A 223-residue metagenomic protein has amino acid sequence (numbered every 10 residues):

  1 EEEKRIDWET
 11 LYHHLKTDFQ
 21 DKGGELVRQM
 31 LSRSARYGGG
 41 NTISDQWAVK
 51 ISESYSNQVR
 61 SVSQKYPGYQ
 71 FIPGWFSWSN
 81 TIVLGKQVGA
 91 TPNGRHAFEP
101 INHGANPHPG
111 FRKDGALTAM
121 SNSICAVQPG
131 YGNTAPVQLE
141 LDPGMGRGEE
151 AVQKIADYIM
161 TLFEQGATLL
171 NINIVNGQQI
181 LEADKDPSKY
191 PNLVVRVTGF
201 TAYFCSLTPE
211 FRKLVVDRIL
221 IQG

Functional and structural regions predicted by a protein language model:
E1-G223: Acidic, glycine-enriched catalytic cores built around paired aspartates
